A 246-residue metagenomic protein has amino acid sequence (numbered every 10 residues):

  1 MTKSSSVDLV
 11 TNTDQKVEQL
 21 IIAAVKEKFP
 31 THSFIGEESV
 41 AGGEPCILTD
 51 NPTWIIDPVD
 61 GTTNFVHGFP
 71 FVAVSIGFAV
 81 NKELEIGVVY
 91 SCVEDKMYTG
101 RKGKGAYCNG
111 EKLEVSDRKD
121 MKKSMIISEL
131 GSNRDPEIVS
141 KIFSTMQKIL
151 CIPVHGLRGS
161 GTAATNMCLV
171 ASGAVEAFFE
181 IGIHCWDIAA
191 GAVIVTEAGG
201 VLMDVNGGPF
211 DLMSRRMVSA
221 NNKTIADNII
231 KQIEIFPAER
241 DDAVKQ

Functional and structural regions predicted by a protein language model:
M1-V59, V201, K231, A238-Q246: N-terminal subdomain of lithium-sensitive/metallo-dependent phosphomonoesterases centered on the IMPase/IPPase/PAP
T2, P45-L48, N81, T99 (+3 more regions): Solvent-exposed alpha-helices and their adjacent loops that cap or buttress functional pockets in soluble metabolic
D14, V25, T62, S91 (+5 more regions): Residue-level signal for inorganic ion chemistry
Q15, Q19, E38, P58-G61 (+6 more regions): Generic detector of well-ordered alpha-helical packing
C46-Y107: DPxDG-like acidic metal-binding loop motif
T99, A106-N109, S128, A177: Short hydrophobic/aromatic-rich beta-strand segments that constitute the beta-sheet cores of beta-sandwich/beta-barrel
E114-Q246: An extended, acidic
